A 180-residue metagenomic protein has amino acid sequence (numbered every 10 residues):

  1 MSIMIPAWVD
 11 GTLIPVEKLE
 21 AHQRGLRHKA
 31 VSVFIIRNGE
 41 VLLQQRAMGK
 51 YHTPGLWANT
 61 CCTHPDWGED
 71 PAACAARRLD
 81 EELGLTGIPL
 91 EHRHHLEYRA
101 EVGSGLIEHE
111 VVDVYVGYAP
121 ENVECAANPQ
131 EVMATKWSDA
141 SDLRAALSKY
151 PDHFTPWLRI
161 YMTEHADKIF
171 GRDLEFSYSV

Functional and structural regions predicted by a protein language model:
M1-S32: Acidic, metal-coordinating catalytic segment for phosphate/diphosphate chemistry, firing primarily on the Nudix
I3, K29-V31, G39, D113 (+1 more regions): Change "...and in nucleic-acid phosphodiester-cleaving endonucleases..." to "...and in nucleic-acid processing enzymes
I14, R93-H95: Local beta-strand/beta-hairpin segments that build beta-sheet-rich folds
L19, L96-R99, L106-V180: Nudix hydrolase/Nudix homology domain
G25-L26, H52-A58, K136-D139: A short, polar/proline- and glycine-enriched secondary-structure boundary/capping micro-motif
A30-H64: A glycine-rich, hydrophobic loop/mini-helix early in the fold
V33, C61, H92, D113-Y115: A structural signal for short, well-ordered beta-strand segments
L43, T60-R93: The catalytic Nudix box helix
